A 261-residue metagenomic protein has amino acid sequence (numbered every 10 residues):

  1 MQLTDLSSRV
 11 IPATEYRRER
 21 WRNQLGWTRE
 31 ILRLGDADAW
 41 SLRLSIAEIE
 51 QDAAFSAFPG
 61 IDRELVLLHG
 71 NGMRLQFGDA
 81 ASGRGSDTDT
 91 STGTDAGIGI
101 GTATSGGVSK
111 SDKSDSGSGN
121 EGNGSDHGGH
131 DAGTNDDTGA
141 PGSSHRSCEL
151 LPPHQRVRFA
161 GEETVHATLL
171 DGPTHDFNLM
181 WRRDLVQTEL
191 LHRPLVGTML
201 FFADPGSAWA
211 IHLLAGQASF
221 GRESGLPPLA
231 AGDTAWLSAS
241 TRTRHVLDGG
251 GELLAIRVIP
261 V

Functional and structural regions predicted by a protein language model:
M1-E30: Short, extreme N-terminal leader segments that mark the start of a protein/domain
R20-A53, D62, T168-F201: A short glycine-rich, His/Asp/Glu-containing loop-to-beta-strand
I61-A80, D204-E223: Glycine- and acidic-residue-biased ligand/ion/polar-headgroup-sensing regions
L68-A80, G142-V165: Ordered, amphipathic secondary-structure segments that act as subunit-interaction surfaces in large macromolecular
D79-S147: Intrinsically disordered, low-complexity terminal tails and inter-domain linkers enriched for S/T/G/P/D/E
S144-G161, V196-M199, R222-R242: Short acidic-glycine-tyrosine-enriched beta hairpin
T164-H166, G172-D184, G249-V261: A short hydrophobic beta-strand segment most commonly corresponding to one strand of the jelly-roll/cupin
A210, L226-V261: Long terminal accessory segments
